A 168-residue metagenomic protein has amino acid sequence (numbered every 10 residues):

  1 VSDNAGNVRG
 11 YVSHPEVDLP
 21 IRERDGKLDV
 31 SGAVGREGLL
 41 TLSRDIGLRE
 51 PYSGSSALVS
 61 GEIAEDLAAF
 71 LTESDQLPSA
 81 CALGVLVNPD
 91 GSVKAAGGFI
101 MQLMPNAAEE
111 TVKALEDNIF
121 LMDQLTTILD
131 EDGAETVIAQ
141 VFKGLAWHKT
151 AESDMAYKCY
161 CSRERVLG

Functional and structural regions predicted by a protein language model:
V1-A151: Interaction interfaces in information-processing and related assembly proteins
M155-Y160: The −1 position to Zn-ligating cysteines in a subset of zinc-ribbon hairpins
R163-G168: Iron-sulfur (Fe-S) cluster-binding segments and ferredoxin-like electron-carrier domains, especially [2Fe-2S]
